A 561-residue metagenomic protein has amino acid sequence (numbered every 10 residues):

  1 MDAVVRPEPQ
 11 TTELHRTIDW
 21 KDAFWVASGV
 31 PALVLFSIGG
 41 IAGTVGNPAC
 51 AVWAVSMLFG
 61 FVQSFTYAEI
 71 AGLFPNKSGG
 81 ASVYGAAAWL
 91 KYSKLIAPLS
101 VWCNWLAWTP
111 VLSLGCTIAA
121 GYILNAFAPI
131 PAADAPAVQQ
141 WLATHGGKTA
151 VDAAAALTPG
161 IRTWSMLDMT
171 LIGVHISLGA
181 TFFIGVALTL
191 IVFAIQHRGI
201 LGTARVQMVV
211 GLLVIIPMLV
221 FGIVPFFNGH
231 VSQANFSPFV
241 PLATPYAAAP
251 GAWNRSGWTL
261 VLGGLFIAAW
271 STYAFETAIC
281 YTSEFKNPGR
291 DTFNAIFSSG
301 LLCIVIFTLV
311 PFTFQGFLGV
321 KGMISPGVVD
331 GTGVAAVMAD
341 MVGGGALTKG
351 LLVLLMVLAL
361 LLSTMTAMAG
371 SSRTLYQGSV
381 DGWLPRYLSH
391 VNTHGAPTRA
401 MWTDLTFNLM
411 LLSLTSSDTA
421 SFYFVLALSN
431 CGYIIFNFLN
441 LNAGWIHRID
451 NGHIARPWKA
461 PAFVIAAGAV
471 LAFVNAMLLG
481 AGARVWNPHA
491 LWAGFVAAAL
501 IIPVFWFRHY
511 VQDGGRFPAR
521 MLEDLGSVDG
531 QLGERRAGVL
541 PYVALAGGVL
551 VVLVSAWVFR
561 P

Functional and structural regions predicted by a protein language model:
M1-C50, A54, G60-A68, N76 (+2 more regions): Membrane-interface "cap" regions at the ends of multi-pass membrane proteins
I18-F36, S56, S64, I184-I191 (+3 more regions): Hydrophobic, membrane-embedded alpha-helices of multi-pass small-molecule transporters
V34-W141, H145, P159, S165-V174 (+3 more regions): Extracellular loop-to-transmembrane helix junctions
G79, C103-G121, I267-F285, A346-P385 (+1 more regions): Membrane-helix boundary/coupling elements in multi-pass transport proteins
S82-L90, L124-A155, F239-A252, A295-M365 (+1 more regions): TM-loop-TM module centered on a large, flexible mid-protein loop between adjacent transmembrane helices in multi-pass
G121, A126-A128, L212-Y246, T313-L318 (+3 more regions): Hydrophobic alpha-helical segments and their helix-loop junctions in multi-pass secondary transporters
S177-A180, H390-A396, N437-N487, F507 (+1 more regions): C-terminal membrane-solvent junction of multi-pass transporters and transport-like membrane proteins
A180-V240, I296-G300, L426-L439, A466 (+1 more regions): Membrane-interface loop-to-helix entry segments
